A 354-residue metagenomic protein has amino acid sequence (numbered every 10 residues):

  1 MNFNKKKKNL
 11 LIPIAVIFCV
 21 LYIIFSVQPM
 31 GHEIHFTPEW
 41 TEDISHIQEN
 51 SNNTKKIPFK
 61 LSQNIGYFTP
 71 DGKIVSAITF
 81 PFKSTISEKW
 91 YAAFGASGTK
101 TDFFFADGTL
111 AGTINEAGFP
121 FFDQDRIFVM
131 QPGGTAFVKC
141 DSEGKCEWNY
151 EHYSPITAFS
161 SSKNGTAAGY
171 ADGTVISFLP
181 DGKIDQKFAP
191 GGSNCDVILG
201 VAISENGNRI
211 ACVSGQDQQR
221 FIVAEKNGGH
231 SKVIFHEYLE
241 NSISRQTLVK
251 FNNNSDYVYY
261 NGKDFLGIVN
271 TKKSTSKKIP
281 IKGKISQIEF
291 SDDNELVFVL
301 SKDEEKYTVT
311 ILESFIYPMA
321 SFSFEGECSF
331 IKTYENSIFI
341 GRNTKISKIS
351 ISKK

Functional and structural regions predicted by a protein language model:
M1-I114, C140: N-terminal "mature head" segments of proteins
I14, C19-V20, D172, C195 (+1 more regions): Terminal alpha-helical anchor/extension segments at protein ends
E33-I44, D71-F80, F105-N115, E143-E151 (+4 more regions): A short beta-strand motif characteristic of beta-propeller blades
E39, K100-T101, V138-C140, N149 (+4 more regions): N-terminal start-of-chain detector that recognizes signal peptides and the immediate post-cleavage beginning
D43-T54, I78-W90, T113-R126, E151-K163 (+4 more regions): Repeated scaffold domains used in trafficking and secretory/extracellular systems, primarily beta-propellers
Q48-F68, K83-S97, T101-F104, F119-P132 (+9 more regions): Short beta-strand elements that form the blades of beta-propeller/WD-repeat-like and other beta-sheet-rich scaffold
M130, K139-V213: Glycine- and small hydrophobic-enriched segments that form the cores of compact globular domains
C195-V197, V201-K354: Extracytoplasmic/luminal low-complexity segments enriched in Pro/Gly and acidic/polar residues that act as flexible
